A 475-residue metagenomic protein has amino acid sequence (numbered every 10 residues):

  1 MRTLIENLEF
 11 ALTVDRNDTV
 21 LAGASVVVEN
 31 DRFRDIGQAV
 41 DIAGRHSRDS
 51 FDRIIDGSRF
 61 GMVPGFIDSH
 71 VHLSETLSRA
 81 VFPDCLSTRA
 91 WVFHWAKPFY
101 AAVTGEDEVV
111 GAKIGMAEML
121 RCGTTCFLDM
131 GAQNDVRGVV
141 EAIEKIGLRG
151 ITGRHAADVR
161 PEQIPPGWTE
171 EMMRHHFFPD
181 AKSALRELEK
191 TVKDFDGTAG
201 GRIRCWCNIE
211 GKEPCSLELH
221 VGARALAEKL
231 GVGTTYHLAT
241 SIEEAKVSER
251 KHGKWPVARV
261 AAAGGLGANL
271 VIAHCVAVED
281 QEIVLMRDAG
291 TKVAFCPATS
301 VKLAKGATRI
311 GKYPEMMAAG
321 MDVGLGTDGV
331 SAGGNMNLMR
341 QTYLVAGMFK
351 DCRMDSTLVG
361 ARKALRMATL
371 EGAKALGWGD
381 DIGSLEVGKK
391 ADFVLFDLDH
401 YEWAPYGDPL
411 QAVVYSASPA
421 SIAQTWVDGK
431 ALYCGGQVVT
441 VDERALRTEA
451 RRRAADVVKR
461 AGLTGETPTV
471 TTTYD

Functional and structural regions predicted by a protein language model:
M1-A24, E29-R34, R45-S47, R366-D475: Active-site microenvironment of metallo-dependent hydrolases
T3-N7, G44-W91, K113, L120-R121: Replace "His-x-His-based motif
L8, V26, D31, R59 (+15 more regions): Divalent metal-coordination and catalytic microenvironments
L77-V110, D158-P179, I242-G267, A289-K292 (+1 more regions): Active-site gating loops and adjacent loop-to-helix segments of metal-dependent hydrolytic enzymes
R79-R149, S183-G200, R451-R453: Alpha-helical scaffold segments that flank or form the walls of functional sites
E141-A277, Q281-I283: Metal-coordinating catalytic core of metallo-dependent amide/deamination hydrolases
I242-W255, E282-D288, A304-M316, A332-K350: Histidine/acidic-residue-rich catalytic or RNA/ligand-binding cores of hydrolases and nuclease-related proteins
A262-N269, P314-H400, S416-A417: His/Asp/Glu-enriched, well-ordered alpha-helical/loop segment that forms or immediately abuts the divalent-metal
